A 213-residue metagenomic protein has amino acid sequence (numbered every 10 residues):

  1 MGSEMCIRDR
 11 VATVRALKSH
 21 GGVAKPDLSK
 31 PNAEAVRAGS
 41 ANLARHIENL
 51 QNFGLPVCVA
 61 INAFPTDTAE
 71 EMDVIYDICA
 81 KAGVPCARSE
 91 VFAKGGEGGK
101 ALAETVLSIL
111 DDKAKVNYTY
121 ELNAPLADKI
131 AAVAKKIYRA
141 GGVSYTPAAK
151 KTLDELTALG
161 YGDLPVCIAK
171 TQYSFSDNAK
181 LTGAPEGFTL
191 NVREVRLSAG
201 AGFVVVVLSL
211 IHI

Functional and structural regions predicted by a protein language model:
G2-I7: Short, small-residue-biased leader/transition segments that mark boundaries at the very start of proteins
R8-L17: Mobile "lid/hinge" segments at catalytic clefts and subdomain interfaces of large enzymes
D9, C58-V59, P85-R88: Short hydrophobic alpha-helical runs that function as membrane-insertion/retention elements
H20-A24, S29-I75: Conserved C-terminal guanine-recognition region of P-loop GTPase G domains, centered on the G4
K25-A35, V106-A114, Y118, E186: Acidic, Ser/Thr-rich peripheral helices and adjacent loops at domain boundaries
Q51-G54, T66-T68, M72, I78-V84 (+1 more regions): Hard-cation-handling environments
D163-S209: A C-terminal functional module that forms or caps the active site or interfaces directly with catalytic machinery
